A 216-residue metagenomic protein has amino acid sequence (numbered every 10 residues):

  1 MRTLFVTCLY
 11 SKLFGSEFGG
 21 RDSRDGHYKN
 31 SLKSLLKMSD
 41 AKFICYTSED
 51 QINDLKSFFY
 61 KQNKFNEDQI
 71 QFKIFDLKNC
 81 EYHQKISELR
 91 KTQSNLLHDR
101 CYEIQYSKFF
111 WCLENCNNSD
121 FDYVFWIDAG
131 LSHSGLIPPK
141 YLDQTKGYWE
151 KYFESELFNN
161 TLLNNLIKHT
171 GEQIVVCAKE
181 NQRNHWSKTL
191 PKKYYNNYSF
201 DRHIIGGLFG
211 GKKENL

Functional and structural regions predicted by a protein language model:
M1-N30: N-proximal low-complexity "stem/linker" segments adjacent to membrane-targeting elements
T3, K37-I44, I70: Short loop->beta transition adjacent to catalytic acidic/histidine clusters or analogous donor-positioning motifs
D25-K42, F58-Q62: Short, acidic, metal-binding catalytic loop of nucleotide-sugar glycosyltransferases
A41-E49, I74-L77: Short beta-strand/loop segment that forms part of the nucleotide-sugar
E49-S57: Short, charged/polar "capping" segments at the starts of alpha-helices and the immediately preceding loops
Q62-S119: Active-site-proximal specificity loops/subdomain of glycosyltransferases
Y106-V176: GT-A fold catalytic core of metal-dependent nucleotide-sugar glycosyltransferases, centered on the diacidic
H133, I137, G171-L216: Catalytic core and acceptor-binding pocket of nucleotide-sugar-dependent glycosyltransferases
